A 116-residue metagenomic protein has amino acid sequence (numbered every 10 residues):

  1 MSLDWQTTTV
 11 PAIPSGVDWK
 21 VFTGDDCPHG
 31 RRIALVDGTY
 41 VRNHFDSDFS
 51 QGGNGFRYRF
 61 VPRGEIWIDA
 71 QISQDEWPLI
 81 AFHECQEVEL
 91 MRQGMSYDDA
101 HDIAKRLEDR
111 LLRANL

Functional and structural regions predicted by a protein language model:
M1-I13: Intrinsically disordered, low-structural-confidence terminal and linker regions
M1-S2, G53, N115: Aliphatic-rich, non-membrane protein domains
I13-G16, G30: Intrinsically disordered, low-complexity segments enriched in proline/serine/threonine
V21, D25-D75, M91, A100-K105 (+1 more regions): Active-site scaffold of zinc-dependent metalloenzymes
L79-V88: Active-site recognition of the HExxH zinc-binding catalytic motif
C85, S96, R106-L116: Mixed-charge, Lys/Arg-enriched low-complexity segments
